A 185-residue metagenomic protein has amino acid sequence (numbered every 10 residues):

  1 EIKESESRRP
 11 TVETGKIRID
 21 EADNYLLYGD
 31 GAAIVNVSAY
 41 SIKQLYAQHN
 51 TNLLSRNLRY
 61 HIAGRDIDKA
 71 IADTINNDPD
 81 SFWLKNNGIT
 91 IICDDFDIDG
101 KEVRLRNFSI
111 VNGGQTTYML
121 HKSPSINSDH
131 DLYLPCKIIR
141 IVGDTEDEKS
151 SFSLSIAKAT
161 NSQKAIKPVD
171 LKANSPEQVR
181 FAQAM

Functional and structural regions predicted by a protein language model:
E1-S81, D99: N-terminal extension/subdomain marker
R65-N76, F82, L132, C136-M185: C-terminal catalytic or substrate-handling cores of phosphate/nucleotide- and metal-cofactor-dependent proteins acting
S81-D97: Helix-hairpin-helix/helix-loop-helix acidic hairpins
L84-N86, V103-R106, H130-Y133: Short, well-ordered loop/turn elements at secondary-structure boundaries
F96-R106, K137, S151: Glycine- and acidic
D99-K101, Y118-L120, E146: Short helix/loop capping segments that flank catalytic or ligand/cofactor-binding pockets
L105, G114-H130: Short active-site loop/helix that positions an aromatic residue
S109-G114, R140, D144: Long, internal scaffold/assembly segments composed of regular secondary structure
